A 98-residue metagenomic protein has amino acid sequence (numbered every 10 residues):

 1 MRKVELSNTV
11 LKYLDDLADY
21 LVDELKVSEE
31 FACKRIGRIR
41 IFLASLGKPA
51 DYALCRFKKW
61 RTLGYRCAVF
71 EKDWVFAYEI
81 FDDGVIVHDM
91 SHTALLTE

Functional and structural regions predicted by a protein language model:
M1-R38: Arg/Lys-rich, positively charged N-terminal/basic patches that mediate binding to nucleic acids
A18, R40-L43, S91: Conserved protein kinase catalytic domain
E24-R35, C55-K58, T62, D82 (+1 more regions): Solvent-exposed interaction patches of small proteins and small membrane subunits
I41-F70: A short, surface-exposed loop/turn module that caps and links secondary-structure elements
R66-E98: Enriched for short, Lys/Arg-rich terminal
